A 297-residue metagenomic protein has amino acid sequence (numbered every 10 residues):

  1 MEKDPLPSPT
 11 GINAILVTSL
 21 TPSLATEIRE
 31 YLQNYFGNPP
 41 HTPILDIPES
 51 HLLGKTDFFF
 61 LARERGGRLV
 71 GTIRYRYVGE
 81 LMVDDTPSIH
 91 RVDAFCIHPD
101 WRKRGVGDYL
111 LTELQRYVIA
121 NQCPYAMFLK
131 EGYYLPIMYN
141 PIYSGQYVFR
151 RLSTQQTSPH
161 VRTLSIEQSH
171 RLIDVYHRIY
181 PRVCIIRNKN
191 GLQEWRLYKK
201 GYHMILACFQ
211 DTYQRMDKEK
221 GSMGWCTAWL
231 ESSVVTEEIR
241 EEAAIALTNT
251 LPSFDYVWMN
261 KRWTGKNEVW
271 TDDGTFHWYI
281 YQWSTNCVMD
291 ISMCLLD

Functional and structural regions predicted by a protein language model:
M1, P124-R162, C208-D297: Active-site/acyl-donor-binding loops of N-acyltransferases
M1-P5, L24-E27, Y31-F36, R65 (+3 more regions): Phosphate-/polyanion-interacting regions in eukaryotic proteins
P7-L16, S23-K55, E64, G132-E231: Amide-forming acyltransferase catalytic core, primarily the GNAT-like/NAT-type and related acyltransferase folds
I15-L110: General structural concept
Y31-P39, F59-L61, T72-V78, R91-D93 (+7 more regions): A structural feature that tracks compact, well-ordered secondary-structure segments with a strong bias toward
I44, A62, V83-I89, D108-R150: Histidine/cysteine- and/or acidic
K55-D57, A120-Q122, P252-S253: Short, well-ordered loop/turn elements at secondary-structure boundaries
I97, K103-R116, T236-L251: Conserved acetyl-CoA-binding loop-helix of GNAT-fold acetyltransferases
